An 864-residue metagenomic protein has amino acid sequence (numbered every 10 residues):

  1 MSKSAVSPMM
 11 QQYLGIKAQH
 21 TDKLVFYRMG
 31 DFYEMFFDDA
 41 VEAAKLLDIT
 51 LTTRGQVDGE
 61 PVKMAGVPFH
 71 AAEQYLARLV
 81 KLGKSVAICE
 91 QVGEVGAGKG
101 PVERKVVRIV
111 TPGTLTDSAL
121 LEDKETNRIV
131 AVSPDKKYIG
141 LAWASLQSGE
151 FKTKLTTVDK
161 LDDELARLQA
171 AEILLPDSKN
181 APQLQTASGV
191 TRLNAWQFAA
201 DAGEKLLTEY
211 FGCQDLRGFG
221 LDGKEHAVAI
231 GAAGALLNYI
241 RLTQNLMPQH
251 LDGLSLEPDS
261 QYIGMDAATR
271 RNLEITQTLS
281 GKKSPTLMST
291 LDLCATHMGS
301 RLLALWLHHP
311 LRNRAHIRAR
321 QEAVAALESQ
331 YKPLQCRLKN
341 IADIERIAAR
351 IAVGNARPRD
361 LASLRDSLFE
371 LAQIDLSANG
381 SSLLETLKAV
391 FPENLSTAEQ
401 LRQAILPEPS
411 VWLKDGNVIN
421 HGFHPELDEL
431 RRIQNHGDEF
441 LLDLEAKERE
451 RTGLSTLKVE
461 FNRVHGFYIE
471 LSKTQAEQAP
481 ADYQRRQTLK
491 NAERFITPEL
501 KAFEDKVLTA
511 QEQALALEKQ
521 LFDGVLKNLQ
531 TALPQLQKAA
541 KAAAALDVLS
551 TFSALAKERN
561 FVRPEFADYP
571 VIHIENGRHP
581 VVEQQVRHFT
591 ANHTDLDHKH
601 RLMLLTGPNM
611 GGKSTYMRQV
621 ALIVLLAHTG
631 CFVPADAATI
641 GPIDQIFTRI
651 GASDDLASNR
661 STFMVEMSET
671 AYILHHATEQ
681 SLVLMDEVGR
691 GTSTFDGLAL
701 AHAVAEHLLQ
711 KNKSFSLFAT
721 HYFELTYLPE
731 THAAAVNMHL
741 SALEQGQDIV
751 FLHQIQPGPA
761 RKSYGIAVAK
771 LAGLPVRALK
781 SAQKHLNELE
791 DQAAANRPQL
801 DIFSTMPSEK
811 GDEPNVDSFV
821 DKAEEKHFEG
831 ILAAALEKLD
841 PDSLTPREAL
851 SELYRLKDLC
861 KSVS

Functional and structural regions predicted by a protein language model:
S2-A326, C336-K339, D343-A352, A356-A446: Charged catalytic and DNA/RNA-contacting regions of genome-maintenance and nucleic-acid-processing enzymes
V6-M10, F26, F37, G66-L76 (+29 more regions): Amphipathic alpha-helical transducer elements in NTP-driven molecular machines
F37-A40, H226, A295-T296, S300 (+6 more regions): ATPase nucleotide-binding head domains, primarily ABC-like/P-loop NTPase cores
C89, P112-L121, M247, G380-L383 (+5 more regions): Active-site phosphate-binding and catalytic loops of NTP-dependent enzymes
A170-P176, E499-A532, F632-A635, T639: Conserved catalytic alpha/beta cores of large enzymes that bind or transform nucleotide phosphates and polynucleotides
F198-L206, I263-G264, I275-Q277, D366-E439 (+5 more regions): Amphipathic heptad-repeat alpha-helical coiled-coil/stalk segments that mediate oligomerization, filament/stalk
V353, R357, S367-E370, H421-G422 (+2 more regions): Charged, surface-exposed helical/loop "interaction arms" that form contiguous linear patches used for dimerization
E829-S864: C-terminal tails and terminal domains of large nucleic-acid-associated and other macromolecular-machine proteins
